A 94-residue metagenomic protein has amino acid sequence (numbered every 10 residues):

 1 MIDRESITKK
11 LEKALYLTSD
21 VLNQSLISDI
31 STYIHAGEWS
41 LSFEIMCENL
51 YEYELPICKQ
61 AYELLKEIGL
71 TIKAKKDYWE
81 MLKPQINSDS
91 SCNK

Functional and structural regions predicted by a protein language model:
M1-K94: C-terminal-biased regions
